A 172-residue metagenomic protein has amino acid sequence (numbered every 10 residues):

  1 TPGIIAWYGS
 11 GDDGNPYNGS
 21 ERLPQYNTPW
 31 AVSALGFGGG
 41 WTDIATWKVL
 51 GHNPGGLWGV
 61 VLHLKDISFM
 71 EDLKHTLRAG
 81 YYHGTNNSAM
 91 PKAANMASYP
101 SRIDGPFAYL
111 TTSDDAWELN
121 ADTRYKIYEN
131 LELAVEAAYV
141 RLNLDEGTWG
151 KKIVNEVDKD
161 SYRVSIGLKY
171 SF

Functional and structural regions predicted by a protein language model:
T1-R78, H83-A108: Extracellular/periplasmic loop regions
I4, L62-D66, A121-Y125, I166-Y170: Residues on the lipid-exposed face of transmembrane beta-strands in outer-membrane beta-barrel proteins
S10, S68-M70, Y125-E129, F172: Outer-membrane beta-barrel strand-turn architecture
K48-N53, A108-T112, E146-V157: Outer-membrane beta-barrel domain signature
G56-V60, S113-L119, D158-V164: Residues that define the transmembrane beta-barrel architecture of outer-membrane proteins
S88-D122, K126, A134-E136, V140: Outer membrane beta-barrel transmembrane domains
Y128-S171: Predominantly the C-terminal beta-signal and adjacent terminal strand-loop region of outer-membrane beta-barrel
